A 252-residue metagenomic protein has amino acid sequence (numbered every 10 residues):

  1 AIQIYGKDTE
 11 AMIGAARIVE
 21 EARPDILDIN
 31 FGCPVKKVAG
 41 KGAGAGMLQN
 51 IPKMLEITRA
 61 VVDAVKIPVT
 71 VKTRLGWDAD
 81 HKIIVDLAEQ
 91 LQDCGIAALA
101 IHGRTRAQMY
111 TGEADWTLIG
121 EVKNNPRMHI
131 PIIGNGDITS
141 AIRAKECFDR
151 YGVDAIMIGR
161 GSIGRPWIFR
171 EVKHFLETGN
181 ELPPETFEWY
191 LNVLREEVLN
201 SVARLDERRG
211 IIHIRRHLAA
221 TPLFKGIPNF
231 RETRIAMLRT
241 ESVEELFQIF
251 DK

Functional and structural regions predicted by a protein language model:
A1-I4, L27, V69-T73, I101 (+2 more regions): Hydrophobic faces of well-ordered beta-strands that scaffold small-molecule active sites in alpha/beta enzyme cores
A1-P24, G46-K53, K82: Glycine-rich anion/phosphate-binding loops
Y5-K7, G32-P34, R74-D78, R104-R106 (+2 more regions): Active-site beta-loop-alpha junctions enriched in small/polar residues
T9-A11, P52, P68, T73-D86: Active-site glycine- and acidic-residue-rich loops that bind and position anionic ligands or nucleotide-like cofactors
I13-L27, K41, L48-Q49, V62-V65 (+2 more regions): Conserved alpha/beta-domain cores
N30-G42, H102, P166, E171: Active-site-proximal loop/short-helix segments that contain or immediately flank catalytic acid/base residue(s)
K36-K53, A107-W116, N180-E181: Glycine-rich tight-turn/loop motif centered on a GG-T
E56, A64-K66, D80-A98, Y110 (+3 more regions): Alpha/beta catalytic cores of nucleotide-metabolism and tRNA/nucleoside-modifying enzymes
